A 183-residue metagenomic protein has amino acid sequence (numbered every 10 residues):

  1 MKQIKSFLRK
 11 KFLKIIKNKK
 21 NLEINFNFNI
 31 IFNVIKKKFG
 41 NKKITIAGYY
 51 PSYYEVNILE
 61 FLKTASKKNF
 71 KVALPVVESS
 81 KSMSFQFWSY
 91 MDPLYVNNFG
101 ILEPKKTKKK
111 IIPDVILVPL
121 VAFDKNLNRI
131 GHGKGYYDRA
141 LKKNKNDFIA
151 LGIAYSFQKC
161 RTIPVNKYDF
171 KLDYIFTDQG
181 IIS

Functional and structural regions predicted by a protein language model:
M1-F7, K14-N18, K108-I116, K125-N128 (+1 more regions): Surface-exposed, charge/polar-rich loops and edge strands
M1-Y95, I101-E103, K108-I111: N-terminal active-site beta-alpha-beta segment that forms phosphate/nucleotide-binding and substrate-recognition loops
F12, G48, V72, L117 (+2 more regions): A residue-level signal for conserved active-site and pocket-lining positions in enzyme catalytic cores
P51, V121, G180: Flexible loop residues that form catalytic and substrate-binding hotspots at small-molecule/glycan-binding clefts
Y53-Y54, S79-S80, A122-F123, Y137 (+1 more regions): Short, solvent-exposed loop/turn segments at secondary-structure junctions
K63, H132-Y137: Charged helix-capping and loop-helix junction motifs
P104, P119-V121: A structured binding-face within diverse protein domains that lines the active/interaction site
